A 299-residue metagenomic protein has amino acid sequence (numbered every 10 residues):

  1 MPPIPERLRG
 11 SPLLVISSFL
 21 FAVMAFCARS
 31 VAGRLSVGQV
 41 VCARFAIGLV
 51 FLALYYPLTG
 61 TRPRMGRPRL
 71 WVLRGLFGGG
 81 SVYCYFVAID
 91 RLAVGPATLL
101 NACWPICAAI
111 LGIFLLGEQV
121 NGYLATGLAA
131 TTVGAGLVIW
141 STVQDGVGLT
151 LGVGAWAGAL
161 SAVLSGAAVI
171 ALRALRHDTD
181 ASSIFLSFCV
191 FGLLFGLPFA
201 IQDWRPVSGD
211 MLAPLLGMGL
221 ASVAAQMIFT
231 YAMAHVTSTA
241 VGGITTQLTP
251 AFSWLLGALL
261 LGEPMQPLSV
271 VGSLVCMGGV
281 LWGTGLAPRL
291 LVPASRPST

Functional and structural regions predicted by a protein language model:
L8-S17, Y56, G60-C84, G152-S161 (+2 more regions): Loop-to-transmembrane-helix transition segments
R9, R34-G80, V163-A168, L186-Q202: Transmembrane alpha-helices of multi-pass small-molecule transport proteins
S11-V15, G66-L76, V120-V133, G154-A155 (+2 more regions): Cytoplasmic-side transmembrane-helix entry/capping segments in multi-pass membrane proteins
L14, F26, L52, A109 (+2 more regions): Transmembrane alpha-helical segments that form core, pore/gating elements of small-molecule transporters/exporters
S18-F26, A53, G75, G79-Y83 (+9 more regions): Hydrophobic/small/kink-forming positions within alpha-helical transmembrane segments of polytopic membrane proteins
Y85, P105-A129, A251-V270: C-terminal transmembrane-helix exit sites in multi-pass transporters
A97-C103, L175-F191, Q226-L259: Helix-helix packing/entry segments at the starts of transmembrane helices
Y123-T142, L268-A287: Hydrophobic transmembrane alpha-helices of multi-pass small-molecule transport proteins
